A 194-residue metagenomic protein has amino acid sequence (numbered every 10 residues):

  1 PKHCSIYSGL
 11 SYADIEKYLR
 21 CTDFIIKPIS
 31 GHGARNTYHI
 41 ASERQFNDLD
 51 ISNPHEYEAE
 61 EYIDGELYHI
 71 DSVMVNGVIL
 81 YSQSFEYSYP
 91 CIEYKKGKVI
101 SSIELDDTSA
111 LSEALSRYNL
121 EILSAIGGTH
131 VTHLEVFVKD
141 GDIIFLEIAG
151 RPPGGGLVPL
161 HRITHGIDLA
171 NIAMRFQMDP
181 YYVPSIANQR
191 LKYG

Functional and structural regions predicted by a protein language model:
P1-G65, V75-N76, S102-R117, E121: Active-site nucleotide/adenylate-binding loops and adjacent lid/helix of ATP-dependent enzymes
L19-C21, K139-I144: A short, glycine/Asx- and small/polar-enriched loop/turn that sits immediately N-terminal to a beta-strand
I25, H133, F145: Generic enzyme active-site microenvironment
R35, T129-H133: Short secondary-structure junction motifs
P54-H55, I126-T129: Short secondary-structure junctions
E58, H133-F137: Cytosolic beta-strand hydrophobic patch enriched in CBS
E61-G127, V138, F145, A149-Q177 (+1 more regions): ATP-dependent carboxylate/phosphate-activation module, predominantly the ATP-grasp catalytic core and closely related
V183-G194: A glycine-rich beta-turn/hairpin centered on an aromatic-Pro dipeptide
